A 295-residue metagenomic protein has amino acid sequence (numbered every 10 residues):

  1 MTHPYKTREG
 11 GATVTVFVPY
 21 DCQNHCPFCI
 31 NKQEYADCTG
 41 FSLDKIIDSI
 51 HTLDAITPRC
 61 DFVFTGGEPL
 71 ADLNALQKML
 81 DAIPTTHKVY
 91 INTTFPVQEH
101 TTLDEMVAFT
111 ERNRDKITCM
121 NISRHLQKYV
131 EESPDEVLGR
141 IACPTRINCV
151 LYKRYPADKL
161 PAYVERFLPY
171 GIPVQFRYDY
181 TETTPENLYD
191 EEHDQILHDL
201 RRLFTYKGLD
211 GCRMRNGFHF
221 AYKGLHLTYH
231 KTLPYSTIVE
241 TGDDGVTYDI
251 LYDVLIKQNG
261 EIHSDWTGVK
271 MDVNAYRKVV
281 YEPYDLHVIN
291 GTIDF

Functional and structural regions predicted by a protein language model:
M1-K45, D265-W266: Canonical Radical SAM [4Fe-4S] cluster-binding loop centered on the CxxxCxxC motif and its immediate flanking residues
M1-K6, V254, N259-F295: Radical SAM enzyme core and accessory elements
T13, N31-L43, T57-D72, T85-T102 (+3 more regions): Core AdoMet radical
Q23, A55-I56, E111-R114, L168-P169: Alpha-helix termination/capping residues and helix-transition junctions
D37-F41, E99-E105, T183-Q195: Short, flexible/disordered intra-domain loops and linkers
D48, N74-A82, E105-A108, E136-R140 (+1 more regions): Alpha-helical scaffolding segments of alpha/beta enzyme cores, especially the outer helices of TIM-barrel or partial
D48-I56: A short, N-terminal amphipathic alpha-helix
S123-D249, V254, Q258-N259, H263 (+2 more regions): Radical SAM enzyme [4Fe-4S]-AdoMet core and its adjacent flexible, acidic and glycine-rich loops/tails across
